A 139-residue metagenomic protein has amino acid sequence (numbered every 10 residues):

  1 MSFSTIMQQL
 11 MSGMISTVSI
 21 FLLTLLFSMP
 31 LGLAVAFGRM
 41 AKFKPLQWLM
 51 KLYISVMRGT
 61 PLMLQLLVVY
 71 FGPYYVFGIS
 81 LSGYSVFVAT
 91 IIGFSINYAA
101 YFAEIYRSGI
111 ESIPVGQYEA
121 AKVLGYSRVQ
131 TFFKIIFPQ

Functional and structural regions predicted by a protein language model:
M1-Q139: Transmembrane alpha-helices and adjacent helix-loop boundaries
